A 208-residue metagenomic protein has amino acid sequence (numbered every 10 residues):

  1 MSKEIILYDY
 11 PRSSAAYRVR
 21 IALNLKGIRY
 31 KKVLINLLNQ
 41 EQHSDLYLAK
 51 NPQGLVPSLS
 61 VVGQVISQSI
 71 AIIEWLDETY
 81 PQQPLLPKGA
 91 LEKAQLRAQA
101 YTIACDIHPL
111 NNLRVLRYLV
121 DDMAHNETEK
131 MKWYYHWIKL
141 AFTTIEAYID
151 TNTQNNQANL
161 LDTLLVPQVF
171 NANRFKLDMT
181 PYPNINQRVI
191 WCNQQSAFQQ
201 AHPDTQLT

Functional and structural regions predicted by a protein language model:
M1-E129: GST-like domain detector, emphasizing the conserved glutathione-binding G-site in the N-terminal thioredoxin-like
V33, Y182, H202-P203: Residue-level detector of family-conserved "landmark" positions at structurally sensitive sites
L37-L38, Q187, L207: Positions that flank functional sites
A49, Q194, P203: Phosphate-coordinating loops and pocket residues in cytosolic domains that bind phosphorylated ligands
I103-Q194: GST-like fold's C-terminal all-alpha helical module
N112-L113, H202-T205: Short coil/turn segments at secondary-structure boundaries
V120, Q206-T208: Carbohydrate-binding/catalytic loop surfaces
A197-Q199: Juxtamembrane membrane-interface segments at transmembrane alpha-helix termini
